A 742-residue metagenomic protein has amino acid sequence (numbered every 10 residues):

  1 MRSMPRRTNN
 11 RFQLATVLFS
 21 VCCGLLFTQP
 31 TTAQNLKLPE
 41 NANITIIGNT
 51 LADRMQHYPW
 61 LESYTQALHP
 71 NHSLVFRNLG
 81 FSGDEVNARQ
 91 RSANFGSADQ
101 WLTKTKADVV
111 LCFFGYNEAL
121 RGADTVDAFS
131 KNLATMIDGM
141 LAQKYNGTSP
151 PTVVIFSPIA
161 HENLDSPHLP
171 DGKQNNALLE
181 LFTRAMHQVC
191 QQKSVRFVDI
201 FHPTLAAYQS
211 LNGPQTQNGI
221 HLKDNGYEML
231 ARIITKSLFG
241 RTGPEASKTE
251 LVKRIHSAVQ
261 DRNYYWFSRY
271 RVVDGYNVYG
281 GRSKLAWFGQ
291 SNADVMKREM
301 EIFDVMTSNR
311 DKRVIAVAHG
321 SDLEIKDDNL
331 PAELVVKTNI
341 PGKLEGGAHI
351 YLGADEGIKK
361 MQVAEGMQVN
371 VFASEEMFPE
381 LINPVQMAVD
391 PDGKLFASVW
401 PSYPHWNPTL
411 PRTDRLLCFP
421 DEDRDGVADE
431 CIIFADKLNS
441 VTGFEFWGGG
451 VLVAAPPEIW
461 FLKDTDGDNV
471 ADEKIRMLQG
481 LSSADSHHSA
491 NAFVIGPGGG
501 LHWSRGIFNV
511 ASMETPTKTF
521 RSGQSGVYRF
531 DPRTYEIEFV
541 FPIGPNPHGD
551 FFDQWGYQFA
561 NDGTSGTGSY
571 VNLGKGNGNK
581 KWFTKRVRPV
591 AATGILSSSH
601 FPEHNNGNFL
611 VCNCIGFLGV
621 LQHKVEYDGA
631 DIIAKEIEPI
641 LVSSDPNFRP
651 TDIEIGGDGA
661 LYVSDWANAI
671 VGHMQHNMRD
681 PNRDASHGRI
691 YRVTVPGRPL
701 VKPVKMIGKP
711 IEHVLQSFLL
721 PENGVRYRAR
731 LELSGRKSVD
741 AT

Functional and structural regions predicted by a protein language model:
M1-R11: N-terminal secretory signal peptides that target proteins for export/translocation
A15-L26: Bacterial N-terminal signal peptides
T32-S82, S97-K106, V110, L230: Serine-esterase "nucleophile elbow" of acetyl-processing enzymes
E40, Q56, P214, N218-H349: Conserved catalytic region of serine esterases and O-acyltransferases that act on ester linkages in lipids
T45, S73-T105, V110-N163: Internal alpha/beta domain cores that form substrate/cofactor-binding pockets in large enzymes and binding proteins
R54-Q56, V86-N87, A119-D124, N163-S166 (+3 more regions): Extracytoplasmic/secreted cell-surface and envelope-processing proteins
N163-I200: Substrate-gating cap/lid alpha-helix
A332-L719, G724-V739: Beta-propeller domains with acidic blade repeats across secreted/periplasmic ectodomains and cytosolic WD/CNH propellers
